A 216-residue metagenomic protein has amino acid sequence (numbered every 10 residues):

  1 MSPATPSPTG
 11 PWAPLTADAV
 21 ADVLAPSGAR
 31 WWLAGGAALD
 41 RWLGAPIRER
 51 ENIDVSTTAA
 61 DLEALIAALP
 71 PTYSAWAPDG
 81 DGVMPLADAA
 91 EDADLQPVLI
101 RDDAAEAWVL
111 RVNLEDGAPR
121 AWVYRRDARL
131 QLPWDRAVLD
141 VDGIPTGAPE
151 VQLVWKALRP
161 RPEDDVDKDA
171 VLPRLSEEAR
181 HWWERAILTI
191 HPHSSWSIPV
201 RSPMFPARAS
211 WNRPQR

Functional and structural regions predicted by a protein language model:
M1-R216: Compositionally biased terminal segments of proteins
